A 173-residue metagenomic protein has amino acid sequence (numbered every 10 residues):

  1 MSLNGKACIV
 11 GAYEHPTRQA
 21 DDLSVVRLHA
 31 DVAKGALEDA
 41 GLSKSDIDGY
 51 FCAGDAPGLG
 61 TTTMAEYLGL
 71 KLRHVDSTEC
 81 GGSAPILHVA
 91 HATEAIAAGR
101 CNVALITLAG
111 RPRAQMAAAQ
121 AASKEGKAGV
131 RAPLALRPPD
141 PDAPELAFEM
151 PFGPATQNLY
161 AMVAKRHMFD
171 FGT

Functional and structural regions predicted by a protein language model:
M1-C80, E94-A98, L105-T173: Conserved "HGTGT" condensation-loop signature of ketosynthase/thiolase-family condensing enzymes that catalyze
G82-A84: Short helix-initiation/N-cap motifs at beta->coil->alpha
L87: Active-site histidine-anchored catalytic micro-motif
H91: Active-site signature of alpha/beta-hydrolase-fold catalytic machinery across serine- and Asp/Cys-nucleophile hydrolases
